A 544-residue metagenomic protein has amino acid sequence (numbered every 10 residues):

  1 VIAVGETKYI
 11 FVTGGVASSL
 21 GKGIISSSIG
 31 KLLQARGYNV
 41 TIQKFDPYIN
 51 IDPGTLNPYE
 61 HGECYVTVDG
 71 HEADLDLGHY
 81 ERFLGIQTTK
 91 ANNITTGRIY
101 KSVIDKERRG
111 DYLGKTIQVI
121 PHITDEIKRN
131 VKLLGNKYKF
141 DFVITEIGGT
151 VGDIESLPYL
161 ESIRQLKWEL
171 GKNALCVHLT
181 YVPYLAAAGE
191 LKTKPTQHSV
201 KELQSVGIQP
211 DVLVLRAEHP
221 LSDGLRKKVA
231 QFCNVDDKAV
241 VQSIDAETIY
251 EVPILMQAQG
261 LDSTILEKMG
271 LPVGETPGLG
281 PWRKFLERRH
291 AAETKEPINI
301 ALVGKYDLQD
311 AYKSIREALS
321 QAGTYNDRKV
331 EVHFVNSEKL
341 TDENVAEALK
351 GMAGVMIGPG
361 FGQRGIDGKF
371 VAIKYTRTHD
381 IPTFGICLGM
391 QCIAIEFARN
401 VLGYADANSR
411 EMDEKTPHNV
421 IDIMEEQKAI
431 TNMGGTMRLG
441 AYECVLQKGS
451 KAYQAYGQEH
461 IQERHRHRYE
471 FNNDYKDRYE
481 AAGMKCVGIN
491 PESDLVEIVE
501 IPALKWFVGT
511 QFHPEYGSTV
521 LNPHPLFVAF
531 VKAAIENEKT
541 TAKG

Functional and structural regions predicted by a protein language model:
V1-R328, E338-G354, F361-G362, G368-Y375 (+3 more regions): Flexible phosphate-sensing "switch/lid" loops adjacent to ATP/NTP-binding sites across phosphate-transfer
I2, R289-T294, V345-E347, R364 (+4 more regions): Replace "in large, NTP-powered and nucleic-acid-processing enzymes" with "in large, NTP-powered factors and other
L20-G23, S27-K31, A35, A348-E443 (+3 more regions): Cysteine-nucleophile active-site neighborhood
T41-Q43, H333, F384, T510: Rossmann-like NAD(H)/NADP(H) cofactor-binding core
L185-K192, Q391-N400, I501: Glycine-rich, charge-decorated loop segments at or immediately adjacent to ligand/cofactor-binding or catalytic sites
A239-D245, H333, I489-E492: Beta-strand->loop->alpha-helix junctions that form or flank phosphate-binding loops in nucleotide-handling enzymes
E275-T276, N326-E331, I489, T540-G544: Flexible, glycine/charged-enriched surface loops at secondary-structure junctions
L439-E443, Q447-G544: C-terminal and late-domain segments of enzyme folds
